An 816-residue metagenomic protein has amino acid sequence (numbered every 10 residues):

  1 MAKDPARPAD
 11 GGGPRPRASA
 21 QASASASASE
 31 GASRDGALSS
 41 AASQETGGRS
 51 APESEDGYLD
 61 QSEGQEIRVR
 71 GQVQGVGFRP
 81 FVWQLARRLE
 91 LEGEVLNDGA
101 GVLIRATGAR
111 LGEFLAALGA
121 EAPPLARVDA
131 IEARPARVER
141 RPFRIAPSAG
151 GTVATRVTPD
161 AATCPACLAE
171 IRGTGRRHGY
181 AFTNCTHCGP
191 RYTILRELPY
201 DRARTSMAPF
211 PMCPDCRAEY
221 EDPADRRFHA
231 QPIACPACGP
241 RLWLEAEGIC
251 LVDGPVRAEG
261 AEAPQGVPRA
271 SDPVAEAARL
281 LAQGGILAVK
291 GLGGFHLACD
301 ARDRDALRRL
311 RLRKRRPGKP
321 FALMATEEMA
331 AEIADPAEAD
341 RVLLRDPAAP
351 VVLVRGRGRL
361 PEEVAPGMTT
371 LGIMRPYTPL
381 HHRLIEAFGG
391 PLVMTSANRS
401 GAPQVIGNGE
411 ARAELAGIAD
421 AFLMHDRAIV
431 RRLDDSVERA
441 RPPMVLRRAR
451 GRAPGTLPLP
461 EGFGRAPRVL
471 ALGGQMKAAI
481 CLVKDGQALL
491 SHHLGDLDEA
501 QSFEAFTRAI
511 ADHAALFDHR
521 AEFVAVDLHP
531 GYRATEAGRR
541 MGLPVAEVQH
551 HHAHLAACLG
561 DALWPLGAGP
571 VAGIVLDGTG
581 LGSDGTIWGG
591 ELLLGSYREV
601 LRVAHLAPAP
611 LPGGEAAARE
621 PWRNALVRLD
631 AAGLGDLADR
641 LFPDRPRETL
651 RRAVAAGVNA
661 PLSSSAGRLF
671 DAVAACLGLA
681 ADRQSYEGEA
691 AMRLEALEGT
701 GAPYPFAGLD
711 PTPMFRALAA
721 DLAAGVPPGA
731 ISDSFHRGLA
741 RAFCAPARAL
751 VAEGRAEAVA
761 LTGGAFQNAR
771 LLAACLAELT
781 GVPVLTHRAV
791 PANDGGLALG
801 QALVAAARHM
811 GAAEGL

Functional and structural regions predicted by a protein language model:
M1-A18, A22, E30-D35, E45-P232 (+2 more regions): Intrinsically disordered, low-complexity, mixed-charge
A146-G260, P264-A525, H529-G542, T586: Active-site-adjacent structural elements in enzyme catalytic cores
G239-P240, A471-D512, A632-A653, V658-A756 (+1 more regions): A contiguous, well-structured pocket-lining segment that forms one wall/lid of small-molecule binding clefts in soluble
I286-A301, L392-G401, D577-I587, G657-G678 (+2 more regions): Conserved phosphate/anionic-ligand binding catalytic regions in large, soluble enzymes, centered on
D435-L459, P570-D630, L650-A696: Glycine-rich phosphate-binding loop of actin/hexokinase-like ATP-binding domains
D527-Y532, E757-C775: Glycine-rich phosphate-binding loops at beta-strand->alpha-helix junctions
G542-H554, E757-T762, C775-A798: Conserved phosphate-binding/catalytic loops in two-lobed NTP-binding clefts
H552-W564, V571-L576, L581-G582, P621-D630 (+1 more regions): Glycine-rich phosphate-binding/hydrolytic loop that grips phosphoryl groups
